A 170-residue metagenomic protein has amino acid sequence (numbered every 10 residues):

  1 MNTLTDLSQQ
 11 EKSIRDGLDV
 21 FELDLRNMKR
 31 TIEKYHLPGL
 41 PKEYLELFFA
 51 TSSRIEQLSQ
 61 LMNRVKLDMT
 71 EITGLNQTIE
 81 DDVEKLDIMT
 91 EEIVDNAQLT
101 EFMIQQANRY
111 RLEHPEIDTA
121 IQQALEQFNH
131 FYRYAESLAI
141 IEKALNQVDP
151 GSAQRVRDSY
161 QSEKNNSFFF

Functional and structural regions predicted by a protein language model:
M1-F170: Long, charged/polar, soluble alpha-helical segments
